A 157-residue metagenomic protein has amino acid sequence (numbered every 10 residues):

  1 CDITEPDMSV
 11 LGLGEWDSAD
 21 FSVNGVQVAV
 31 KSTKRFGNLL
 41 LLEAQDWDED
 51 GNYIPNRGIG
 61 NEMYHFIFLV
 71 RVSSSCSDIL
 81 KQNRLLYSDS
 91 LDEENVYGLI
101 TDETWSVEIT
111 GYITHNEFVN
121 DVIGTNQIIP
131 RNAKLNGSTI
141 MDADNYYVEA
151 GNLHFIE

Functional and structural regions predicted by a protein language model:
C1-N24, K31-E157: Nucleic-acid endonuclease domains
